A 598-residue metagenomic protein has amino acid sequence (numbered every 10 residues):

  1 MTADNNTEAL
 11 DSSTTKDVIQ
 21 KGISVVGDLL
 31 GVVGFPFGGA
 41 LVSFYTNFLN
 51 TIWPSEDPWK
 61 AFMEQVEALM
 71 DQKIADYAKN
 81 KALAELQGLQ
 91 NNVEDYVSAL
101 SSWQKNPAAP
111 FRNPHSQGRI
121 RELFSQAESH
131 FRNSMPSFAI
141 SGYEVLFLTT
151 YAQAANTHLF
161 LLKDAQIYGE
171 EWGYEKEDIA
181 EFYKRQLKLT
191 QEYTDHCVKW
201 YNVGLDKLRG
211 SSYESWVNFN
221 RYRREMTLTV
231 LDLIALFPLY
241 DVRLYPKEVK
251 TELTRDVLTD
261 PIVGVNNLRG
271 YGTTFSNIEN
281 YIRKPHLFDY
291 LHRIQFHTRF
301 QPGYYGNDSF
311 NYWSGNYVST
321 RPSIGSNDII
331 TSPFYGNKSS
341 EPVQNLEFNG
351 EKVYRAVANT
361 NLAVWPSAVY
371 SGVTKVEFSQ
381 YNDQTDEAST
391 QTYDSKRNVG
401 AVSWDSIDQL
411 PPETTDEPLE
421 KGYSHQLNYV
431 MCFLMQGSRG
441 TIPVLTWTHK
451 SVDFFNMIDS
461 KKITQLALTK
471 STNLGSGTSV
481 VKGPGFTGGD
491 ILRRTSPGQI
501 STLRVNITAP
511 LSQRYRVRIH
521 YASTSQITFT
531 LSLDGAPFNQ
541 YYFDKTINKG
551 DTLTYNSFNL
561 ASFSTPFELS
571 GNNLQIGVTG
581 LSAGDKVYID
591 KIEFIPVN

Functional and structural regions predicted by a protein language model:
M1-A9: Membrane-active, amphipathic/fusogenic segments and juxtamembrane/transmembrane anchors that bind or insert into lipid
E8-D11, T15-I19, V480, P566-G571: Intrinsically disordered terminal tails
L10-I74: Membrane-inserting effector segments that mediate pore formation, membrane fusion, or transient membrane insertion
T15-G22, W59-M63, K79, V93 (+4 more regions): Short amphipathic alpha-helical segments that mediate assembly, nucleic-acid/protein binding, or membrane association
Y45, M70, A154-A155, V517: Long, contiguous hydrophobic alpha-helical segments, chiefly transmembrane helices and signal peptides
N50-P107: Heptad-repeat coiled-coil amphipathic alpha-helices that mediate oligomerization/assembly
A109-T448: Membrane-inserting hydrophobic helices used for pore formation or membrane fusion
T331-N337, E341-N598: Extracytoplasmic
